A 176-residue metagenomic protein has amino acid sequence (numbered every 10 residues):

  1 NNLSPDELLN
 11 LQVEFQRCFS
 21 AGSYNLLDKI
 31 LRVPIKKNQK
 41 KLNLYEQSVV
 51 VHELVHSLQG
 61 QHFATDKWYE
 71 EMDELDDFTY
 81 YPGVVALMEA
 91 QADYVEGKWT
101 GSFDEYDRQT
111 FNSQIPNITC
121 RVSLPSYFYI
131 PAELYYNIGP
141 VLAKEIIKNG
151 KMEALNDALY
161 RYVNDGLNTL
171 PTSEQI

Functional and structural regions predicted by a protein language model:
S4-R32, K40-K41: Catalytic zinc-binding patch centered on the HExxH motif and its immediate surroundings that defines zinc-dependent
A21-R32, L58-E70, N112-V122: Active-site-adjacent bridging/hinge elements
L31-V51, Y80-V84: Short pre-active-site segment immediately N-terminal to the catalytic Zn-binding motif
S48, A90-Y94, P140-E145: Solvent-exposed, polar/charged alpha-helical surfaces in well-ordered, non-transmembrane soluble domains, broadly
V49, E53-Q61, A90: Catalytic glutamate of the conserved HExxH
H62-N117: Post-HExxH zinc-binding segment in Zn-dependent metallohydrolases
T119-I176: Pan-zinc metallopeptidase signature
